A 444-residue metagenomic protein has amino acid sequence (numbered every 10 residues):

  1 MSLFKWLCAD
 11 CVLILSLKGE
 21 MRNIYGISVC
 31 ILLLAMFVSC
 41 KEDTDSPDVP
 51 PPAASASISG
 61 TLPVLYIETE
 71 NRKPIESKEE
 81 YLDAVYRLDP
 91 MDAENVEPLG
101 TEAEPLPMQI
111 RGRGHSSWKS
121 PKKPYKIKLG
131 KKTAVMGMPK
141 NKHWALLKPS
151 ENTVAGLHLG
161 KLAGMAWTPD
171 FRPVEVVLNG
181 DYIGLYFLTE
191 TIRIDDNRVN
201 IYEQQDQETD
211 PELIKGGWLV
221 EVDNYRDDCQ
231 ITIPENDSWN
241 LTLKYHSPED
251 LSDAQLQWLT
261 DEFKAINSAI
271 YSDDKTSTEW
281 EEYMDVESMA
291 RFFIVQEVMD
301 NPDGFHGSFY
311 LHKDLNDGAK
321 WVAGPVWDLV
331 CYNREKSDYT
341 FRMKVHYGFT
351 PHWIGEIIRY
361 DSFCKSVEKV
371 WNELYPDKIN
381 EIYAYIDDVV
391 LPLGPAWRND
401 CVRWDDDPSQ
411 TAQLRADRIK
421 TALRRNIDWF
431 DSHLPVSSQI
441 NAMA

Functional and structural regions predicted by a protein language model:
F4, S16-I27: Bacterial N-terminal signal peptides that target proteins for export
L7-A9, M443-A444: Extracellular, surface-exposed passenger/stalk and repeat segments of large secreted bacterial proteins
C8-C11, C30: Cysteine-centered motifs
A9, R22-I24, E42-P47: Intrinsic-disorder/low-complexity regions
C40-A444: Phosphate/dinucleotide-binding and metal-coordinating scaffold of catalytic cores in nucleotide-dependent enzymes
